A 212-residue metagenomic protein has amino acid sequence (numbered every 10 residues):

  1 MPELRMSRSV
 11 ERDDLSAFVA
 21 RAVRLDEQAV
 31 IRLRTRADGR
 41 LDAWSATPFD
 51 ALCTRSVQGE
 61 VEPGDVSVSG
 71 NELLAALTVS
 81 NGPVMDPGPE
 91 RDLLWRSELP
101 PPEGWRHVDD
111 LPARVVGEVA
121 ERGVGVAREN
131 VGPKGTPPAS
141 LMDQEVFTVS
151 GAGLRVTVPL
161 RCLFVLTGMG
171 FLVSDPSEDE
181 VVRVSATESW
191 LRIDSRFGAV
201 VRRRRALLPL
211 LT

Functional and structural regions predicted by a protein language model:
M1-V57: N-terminal ordered "arm"
D38, G70-L74, R204-R205: Generic N-terminal initiation segments characterized by hydrophobic and/or small/turn-forming residues
W44-S45, L52-E60, V200-P209: Short amphipathic beta-strand/extended segments with alternating polar/hydrophobic composition
L52-D86: A broadly used, surface-exposed interaction patch
A76-T212: Long, compositionally biased intrinsically disordered terminal regions
